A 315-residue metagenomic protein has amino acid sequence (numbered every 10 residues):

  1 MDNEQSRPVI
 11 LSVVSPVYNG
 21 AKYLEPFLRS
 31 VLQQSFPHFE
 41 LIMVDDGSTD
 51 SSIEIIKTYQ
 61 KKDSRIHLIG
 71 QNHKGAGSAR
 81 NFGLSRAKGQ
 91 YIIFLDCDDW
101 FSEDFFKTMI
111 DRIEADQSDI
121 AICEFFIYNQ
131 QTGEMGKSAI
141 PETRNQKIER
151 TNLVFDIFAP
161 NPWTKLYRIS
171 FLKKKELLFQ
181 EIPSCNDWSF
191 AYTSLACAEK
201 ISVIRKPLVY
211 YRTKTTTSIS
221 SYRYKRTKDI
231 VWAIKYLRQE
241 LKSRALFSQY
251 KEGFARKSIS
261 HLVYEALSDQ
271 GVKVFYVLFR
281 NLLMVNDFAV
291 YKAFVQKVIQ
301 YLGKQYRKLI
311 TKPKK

Functional and structural regions predicted by a protein language model:
M1-L32: N-proximal low-complexity "stem/linker" segments adjacent to membrane-targeting elements
D2, L267-K315: Membrane-interface aromatic/basic loop that binds lipid-linked glycans or pyrophosphate carriers, typified by
S30, D45-E54, N72-H73: A conserved acidic beta->alpha catalytic loop
H38-G47, H67-N72, C97: Short beta-strand/loop segment that forms part of the nucleotide-sugar
Q71-A87: Glycine-rich, basic loop-to-helix element that forms the pyrophosphate-binding segment of sugar-nucleotide handling
A76-G77, C97-S202, Y211-Y224: Donor-binding/catalytic cores of nucleotide-activated saccharide and glycerol-phosphate transferases/polymerases
I92: Short aromatic/hydrophobic "clamp" motif used to bind/position activated sugar donors
L208-T215, S220-Q249, G253, E265-V285: Catalytic core of nucleotide-sugar-dependent glycosyltransferases
